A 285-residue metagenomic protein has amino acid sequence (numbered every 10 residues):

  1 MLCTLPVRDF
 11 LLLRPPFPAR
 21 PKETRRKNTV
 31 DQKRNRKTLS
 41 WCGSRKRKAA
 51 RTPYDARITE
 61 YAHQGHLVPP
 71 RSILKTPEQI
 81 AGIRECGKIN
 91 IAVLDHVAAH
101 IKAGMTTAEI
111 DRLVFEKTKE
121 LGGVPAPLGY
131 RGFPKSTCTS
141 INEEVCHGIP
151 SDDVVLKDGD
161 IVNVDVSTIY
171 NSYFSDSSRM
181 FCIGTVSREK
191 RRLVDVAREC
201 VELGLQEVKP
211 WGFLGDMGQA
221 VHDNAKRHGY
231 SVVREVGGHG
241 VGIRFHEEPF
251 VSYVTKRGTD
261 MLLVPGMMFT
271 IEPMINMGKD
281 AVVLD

Functional and structural regions predicted by a protein language model:
P15-P16, T38: Intrinsically disordered, low-complexity segments
R25-D285: Active-site neighborhoods and metal-handling regions in enzymes and metal-associated proteins
